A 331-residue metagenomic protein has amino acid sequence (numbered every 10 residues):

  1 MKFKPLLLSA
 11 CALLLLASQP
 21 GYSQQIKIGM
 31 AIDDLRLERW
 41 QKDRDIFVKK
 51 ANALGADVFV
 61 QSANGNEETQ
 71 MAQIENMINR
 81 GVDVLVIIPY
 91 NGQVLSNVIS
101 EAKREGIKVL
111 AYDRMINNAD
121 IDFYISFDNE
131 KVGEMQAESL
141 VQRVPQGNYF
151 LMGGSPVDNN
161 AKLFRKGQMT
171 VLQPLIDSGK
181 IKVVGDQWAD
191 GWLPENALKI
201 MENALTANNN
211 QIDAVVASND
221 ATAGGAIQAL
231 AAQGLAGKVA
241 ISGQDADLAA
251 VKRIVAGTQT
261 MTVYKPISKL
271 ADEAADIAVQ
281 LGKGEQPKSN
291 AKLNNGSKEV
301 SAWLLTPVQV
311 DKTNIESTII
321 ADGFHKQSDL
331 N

Functional and structural regions predicted by a protein language model:
M1-L8: Bacterial N-terminal signal peptides that target proteins for export
L6, G21-Y22: Arg/Lys-rich, intrinsically disordered low-complexity tails that mediate electrostatic binding and condensation
S9-S18: Bacterial N-terminal signal peptides
S23-N331: A residue-level marker of the well-folded mature domains of exported/periplasmic proteins
